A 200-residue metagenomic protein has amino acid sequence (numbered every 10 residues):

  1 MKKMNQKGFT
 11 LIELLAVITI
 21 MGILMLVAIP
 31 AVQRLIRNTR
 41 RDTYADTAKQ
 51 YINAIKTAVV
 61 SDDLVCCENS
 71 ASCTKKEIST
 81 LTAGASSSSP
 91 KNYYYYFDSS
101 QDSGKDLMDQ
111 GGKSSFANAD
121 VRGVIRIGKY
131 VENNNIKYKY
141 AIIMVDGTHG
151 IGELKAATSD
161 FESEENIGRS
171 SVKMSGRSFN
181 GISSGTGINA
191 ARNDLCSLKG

Functional and structural regions predicted by a protein language model:
M1-K3: N-terminal hydrophobic targeting signals that begin at the initiator methionine
N5, C67, M144-D146: Acidic surface patches and DE-rich sequence motifs
N5-Q33: N-terminal single-pass transmembrane signal-anchor helix
G22, A31-I52, V59: Aliphatic-rich helix starts adjacent to a transmembrane/signal segment
N53-T80: Alpha-helix exit/C-cap motif
V59, A85, L195-K199: Short, flexible helical or helix-coil boundary motifs
A83-Y93, F97-K137, A141-I143, G150 (+1 more regions): Extended alpha-helical scaffolding regions
R126-G200: Short, surface-exposed interaction loops/tails
